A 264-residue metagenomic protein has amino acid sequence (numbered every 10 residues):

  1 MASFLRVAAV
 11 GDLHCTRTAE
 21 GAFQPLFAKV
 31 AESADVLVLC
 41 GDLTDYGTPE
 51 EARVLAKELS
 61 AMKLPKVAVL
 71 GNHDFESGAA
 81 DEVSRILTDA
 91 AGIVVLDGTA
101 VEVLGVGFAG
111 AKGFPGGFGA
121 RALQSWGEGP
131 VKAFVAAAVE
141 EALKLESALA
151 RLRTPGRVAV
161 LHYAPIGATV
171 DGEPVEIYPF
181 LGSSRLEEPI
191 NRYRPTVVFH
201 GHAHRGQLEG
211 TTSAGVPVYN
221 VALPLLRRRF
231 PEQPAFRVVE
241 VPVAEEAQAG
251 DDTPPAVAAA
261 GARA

Functional and structural regions predicted by a protein language model:
M1-P65, F75-G78, V131, V135 (+3 more regions): N-terminal active-site segment of His-dependent metallophosphoesterases
A2-F4, D81, E102, D171 (+3 more regions): Binuclear metal-dependent phosphoesterase catalytic core
A9-G11, L37-D42, K66-N72, V94-G98 (+3 more regions): Active-site neighborhood of phospho(di)ester-bond hydrolases with catalytic His/Asp-centered motifs
L13-C15, A79-Y178, A222-L223, V241-V243: Conserved catalytic scaffold of divalent metal-dependent phosphoesterases
A19-F23, L43-S60, L70, F75-A91 (+4 more regions): Metal-dependent catalytic neighborhoods of phosphoester/phosphodiester hydrolases
P25-V30, V54-E58, V83, L145-A148 (+2 more regions): A general structural detector for well-ordered alpha-helical segments in enzyme core domains, enriched
M62, S147-G156, P189-T196: A structural motif corresponding to the C-terminal end of an alpha-helix and its immediate exit/capping segment
